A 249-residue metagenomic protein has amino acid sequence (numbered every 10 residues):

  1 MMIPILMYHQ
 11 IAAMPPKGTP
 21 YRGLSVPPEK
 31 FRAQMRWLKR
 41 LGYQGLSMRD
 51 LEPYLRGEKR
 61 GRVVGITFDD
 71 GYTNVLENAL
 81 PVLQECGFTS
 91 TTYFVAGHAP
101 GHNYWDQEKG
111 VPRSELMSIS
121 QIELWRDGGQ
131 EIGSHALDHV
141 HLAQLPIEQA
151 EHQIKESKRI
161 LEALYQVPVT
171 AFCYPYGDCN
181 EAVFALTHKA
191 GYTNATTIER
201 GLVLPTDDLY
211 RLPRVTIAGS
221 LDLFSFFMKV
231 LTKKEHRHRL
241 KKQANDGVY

Functional and structural regions predicted by a protein language model:
M1-T67, T73-N74, Q144-Y249: C-terminal active-site subregion of NodB/CE4 polysaccharide deacetylases
L6, Q10-A12, E131-V140: Histidine-centered catalytic micro-motifs
K39, P81-G87, E115-S134: Acidic (Asp/Glu)-rich catalytic clusters
E52, L76-N78, Q107-D127, K155-E156: Alpha-helical scaffolding within the catalytic cores of extracellular/periplasmic polymer-degrading hydrolases
I66-N78, V82-E85, T89-T91: Hydrophobic alpha-helical segments and helix pairs
C86-T91, D127-E131, V167-P168, G191-T193: Loop/turn elements at helix/coil->beta-strand transitions in domains of secreted/extracellular proteins
G87-K109: A short, conserved beta-to-alpha structural element at the edge of catalytic cores that scaffolds binding
H102-R113, V140-P146: Surface-exposed cleft-lining segments at the edges of enzyme active sites
